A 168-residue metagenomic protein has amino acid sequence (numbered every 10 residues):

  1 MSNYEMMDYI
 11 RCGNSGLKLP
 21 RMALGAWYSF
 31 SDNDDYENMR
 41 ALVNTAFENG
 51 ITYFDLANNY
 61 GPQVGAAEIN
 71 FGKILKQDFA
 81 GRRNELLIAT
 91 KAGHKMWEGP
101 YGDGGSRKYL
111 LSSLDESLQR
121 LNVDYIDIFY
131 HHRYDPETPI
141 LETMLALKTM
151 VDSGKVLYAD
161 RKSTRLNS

Functional and structural regions predicted by a protein language model:
M1-L87, D124, D152: N-terminal binding-site loop/beta-alpha segment at the start of enzyme catalytic domains that lines or forms
L24, L56, T90, I128-H131 (+1 more regions): Conserved beta-strand positions
G25-E37, M96-L111, H132-T138: Active-site mouth loops of central-metabolism enzymes
L42, K108-L118: Short, well-ordered amphipathic alpha-helical segments that serve as non-catalytic structural scaffolds within diverse
Y53, M144-K162: Catalytic PLP-binding core of fold-type I/II PLP enzymes
D78-G105: Structural motif corresponding to the early beta-alpha repeats
L118-P139: Active-site groove signature of glycoside hydrolases
T164-S168: Conserved small/polar residues in nucleotide/adenosyl-binding loops
